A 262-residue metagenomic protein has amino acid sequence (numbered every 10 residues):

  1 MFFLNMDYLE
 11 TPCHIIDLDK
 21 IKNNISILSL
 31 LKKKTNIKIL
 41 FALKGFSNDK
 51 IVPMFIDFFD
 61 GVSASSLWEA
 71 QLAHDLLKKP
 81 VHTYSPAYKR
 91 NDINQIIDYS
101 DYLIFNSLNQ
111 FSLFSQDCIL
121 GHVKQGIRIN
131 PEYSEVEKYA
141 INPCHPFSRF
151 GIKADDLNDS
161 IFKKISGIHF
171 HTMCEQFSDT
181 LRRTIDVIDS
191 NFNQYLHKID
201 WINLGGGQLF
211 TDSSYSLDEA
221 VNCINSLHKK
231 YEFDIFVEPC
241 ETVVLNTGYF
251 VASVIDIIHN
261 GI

Functional and structural regions predicted by a protein language model:
M1-I15: Generic N-terminal amphipathic, Lys/Arg-enriched alpha-helix
N5-L9, S166-H171, G205-G206: A short small-residue
P12-C13, V136-K138, F147-R149, G205 (+2 more regions): Generic secondary-structure boundary/loop-capping signal
D17-K20: A structural motif shared across PLP-dependent enzymes of the aminotransferase-like
N23-K34, L72: A short, N-terminal amphipathic alpha-helix
I37-W201, C223-S226: Active-site-proximal beta-alpha core segment in soluble small-molecule metabolic enzymes
Q176-I262: C-terminal active-site-proximal or functional interface alpha/beta core segments in diverse enzymes
